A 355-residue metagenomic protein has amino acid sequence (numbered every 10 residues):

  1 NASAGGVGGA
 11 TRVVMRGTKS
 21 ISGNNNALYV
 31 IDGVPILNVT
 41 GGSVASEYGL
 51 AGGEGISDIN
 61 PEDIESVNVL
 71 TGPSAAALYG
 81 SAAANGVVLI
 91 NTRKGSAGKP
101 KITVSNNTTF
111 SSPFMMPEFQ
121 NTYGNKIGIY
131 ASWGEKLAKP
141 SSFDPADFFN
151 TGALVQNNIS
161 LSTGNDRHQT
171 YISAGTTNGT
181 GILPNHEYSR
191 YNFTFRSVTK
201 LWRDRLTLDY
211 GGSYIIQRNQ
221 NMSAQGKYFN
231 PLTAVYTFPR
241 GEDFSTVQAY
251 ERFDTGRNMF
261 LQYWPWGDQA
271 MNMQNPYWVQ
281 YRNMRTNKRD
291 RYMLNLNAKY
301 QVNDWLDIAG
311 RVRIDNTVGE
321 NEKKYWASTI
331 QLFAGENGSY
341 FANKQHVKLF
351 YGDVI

Functional and structural regions predicted by a protein language model:
N1-I215, S223, M293: Short, small/polar-rich motifs associated with maturation and membrane association, primarily at protein termini
N25, I31, A97-S142, I182 (+4 more regions): Surface-exposed loop/interface segments of Gram-negative outer-membrane beta-barrel transport/assembly proteins
S46-E47, L294-Y300, I314-N316: Alpha-helical support elements that line or immediately flank enzyme active sites and cofactor-binding pockets
L161-S162, K299-D304: Long hydrophobic segments that form regular secondary structure
